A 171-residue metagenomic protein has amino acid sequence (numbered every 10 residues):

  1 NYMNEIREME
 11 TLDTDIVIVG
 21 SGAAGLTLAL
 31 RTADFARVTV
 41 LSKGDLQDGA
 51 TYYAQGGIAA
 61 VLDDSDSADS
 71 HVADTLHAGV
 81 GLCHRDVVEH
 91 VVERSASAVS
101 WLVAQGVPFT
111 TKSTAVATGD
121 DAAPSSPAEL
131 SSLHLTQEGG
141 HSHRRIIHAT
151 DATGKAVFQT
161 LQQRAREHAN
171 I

Functional and structural regions predicted by a protein language model:
N1-I16, D34-A36: Extreme N-terminal leader/targeting segments of oxidoreductases
E5-I6, K43-I171: Conserved N-terminal/central alpha/beta ligand/cofactor-binding core
L12, T39, T110: General small-molecule cofactor/ligand-binding pocket signal
D15-V40: N-terminal Rossmann-like FAD-binding beta1-loop-alpha1 element of flavoenzymes
